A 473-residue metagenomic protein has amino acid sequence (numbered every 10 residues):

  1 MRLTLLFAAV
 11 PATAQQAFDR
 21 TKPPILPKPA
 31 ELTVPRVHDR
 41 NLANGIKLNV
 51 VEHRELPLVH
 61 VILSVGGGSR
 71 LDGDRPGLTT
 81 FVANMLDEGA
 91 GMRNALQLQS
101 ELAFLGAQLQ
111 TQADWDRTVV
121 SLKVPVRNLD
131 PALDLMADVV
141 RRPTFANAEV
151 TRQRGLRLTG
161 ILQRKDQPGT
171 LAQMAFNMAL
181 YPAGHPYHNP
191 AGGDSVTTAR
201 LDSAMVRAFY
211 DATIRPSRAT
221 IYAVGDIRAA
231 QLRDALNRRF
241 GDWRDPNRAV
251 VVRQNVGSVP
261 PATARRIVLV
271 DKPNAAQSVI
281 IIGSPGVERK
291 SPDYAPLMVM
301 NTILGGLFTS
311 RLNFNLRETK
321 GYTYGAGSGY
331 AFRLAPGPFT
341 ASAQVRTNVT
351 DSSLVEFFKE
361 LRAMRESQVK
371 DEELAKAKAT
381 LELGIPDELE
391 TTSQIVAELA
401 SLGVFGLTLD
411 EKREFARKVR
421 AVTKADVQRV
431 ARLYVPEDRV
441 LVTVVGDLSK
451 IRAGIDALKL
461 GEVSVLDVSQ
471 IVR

Functional and structural regions predicted by a protein language model:
M1-L6: Sec-dependent signal peptide recognition, specifically the positively charged N-region followed immediately by
A9-P11: N-terminal signal peptide c-region/cleavage motif recognized by signal peptidases
Q15-L71, G91-N128, T151, Q163-R218 (+6 more regions): Non-catalytic beta-strand/loop surface segments
P76-R93: Active-site SXXK
D138-F145, R239-N247, K359-Q368, A457-V468: A common structural junction motif
V369, A375-K378, E382, P386: Small-residue-rich helix-loop
